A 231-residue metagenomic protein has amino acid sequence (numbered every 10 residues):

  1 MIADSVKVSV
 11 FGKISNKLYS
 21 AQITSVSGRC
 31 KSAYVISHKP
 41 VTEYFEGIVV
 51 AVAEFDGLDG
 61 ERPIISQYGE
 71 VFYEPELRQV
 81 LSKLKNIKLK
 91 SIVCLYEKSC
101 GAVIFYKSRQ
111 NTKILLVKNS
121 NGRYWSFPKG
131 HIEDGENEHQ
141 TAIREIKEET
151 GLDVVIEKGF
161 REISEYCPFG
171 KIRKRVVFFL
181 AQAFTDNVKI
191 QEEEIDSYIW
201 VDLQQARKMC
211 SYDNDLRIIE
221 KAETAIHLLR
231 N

Functional and structural regions predicted by a protein language model:
M1-L95: Hydrophobic N-terminal alpha-helices or hydrophobic patches in metabolic proteins across all domains of life
G28, K39-T42, R109-Q110, N121-R123 (+2 more regions): Short, charged/polar surface micro-motifs in flexible loops or helix N-caps
K85-Y96, K208, D213-N231: Charged phosphate-binding loop/patch that engages nucleotide di/tri-phosphates or the phosphate backbone of nucleic
K90-I114: Conserved N-terminal beta-strand and adjoining loop/helix that marks the start of the Nudix/MutT-like hydrolase domain
L95-E97, R109, N119, K171-R173 (+1 more regions): A generic fold-level signal
I104, L116, F178-Q182: Short, well-ordered beta-strand micro-motif
Y124-P128: Short small-residue beta-strand/loop micro-motif enriched in glycine and branched aliphatics
G130-R217: Unchanged
